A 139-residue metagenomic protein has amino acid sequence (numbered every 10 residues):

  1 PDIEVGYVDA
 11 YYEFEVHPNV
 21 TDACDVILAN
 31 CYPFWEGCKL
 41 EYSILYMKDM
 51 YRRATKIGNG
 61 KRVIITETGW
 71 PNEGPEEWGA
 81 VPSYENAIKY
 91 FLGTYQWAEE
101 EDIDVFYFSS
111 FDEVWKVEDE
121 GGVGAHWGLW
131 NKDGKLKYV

Functional and structural regions predicted by a protein language model:
P1-E15, G60-T68, D104-W115: Aromatic-lined carbohydrate-recognition surfaces of secreted/lumenal glycan-active proteins
D9, Q96-W97: An active-site-proximal structural segment forming one wall of the substrate-binding cleft that immediately precedes
D9-Y46: Aromatic- and acid-rich polysaccharide-binding/catalytic face of secreted or lumenal carbohydrate-active enzymes
P18-A23, K56-G58, E99: Acidic (Asp/Glu)-rich catalytic clusters
A29-E36, N59-A87, F111-K116: Active-site clefts of carbohydrate-active enzymes
E41-D49, G79-K89: Alpha-helix N-cap and loop-to-helix initiation/capping positions
M47-T55, F91-Y95: Generic structural signal for well-ordered alpha-helices, preferentially at hydrophobic/aromatic core positions
E76-N86, W97-V139: Aromatic-rich peripheral "rim/lid" segments of glycoside hydrolase catalytic domains that contact and position glycan
